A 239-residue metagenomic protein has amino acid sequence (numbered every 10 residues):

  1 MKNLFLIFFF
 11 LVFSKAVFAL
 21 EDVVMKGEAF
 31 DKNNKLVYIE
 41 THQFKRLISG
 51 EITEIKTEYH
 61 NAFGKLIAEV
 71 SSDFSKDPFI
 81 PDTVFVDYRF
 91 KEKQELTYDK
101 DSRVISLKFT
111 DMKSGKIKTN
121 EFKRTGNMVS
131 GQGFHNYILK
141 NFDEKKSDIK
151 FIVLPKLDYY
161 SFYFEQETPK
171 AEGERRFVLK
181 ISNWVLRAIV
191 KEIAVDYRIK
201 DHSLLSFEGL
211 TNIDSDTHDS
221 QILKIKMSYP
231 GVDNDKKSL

Functional and structural regions predicted by a protein language model:
L4-F13: Sec-dependent N-terminal signal peptides
F13-A19: Sec/Tat signal peptide C-region and signal peptidase I cleavage site
L20-V24, A29-F79, F85-D87, K93-K100 (+1 more regions): Acidic, serine/threonine-rich low-complexity disordered tracts
K65-I138: Contiguous hydrophobic, core-forming segments of folded domains
S106-V178: Solvent-exposed helix/loop surface patches that form functional interfaces
